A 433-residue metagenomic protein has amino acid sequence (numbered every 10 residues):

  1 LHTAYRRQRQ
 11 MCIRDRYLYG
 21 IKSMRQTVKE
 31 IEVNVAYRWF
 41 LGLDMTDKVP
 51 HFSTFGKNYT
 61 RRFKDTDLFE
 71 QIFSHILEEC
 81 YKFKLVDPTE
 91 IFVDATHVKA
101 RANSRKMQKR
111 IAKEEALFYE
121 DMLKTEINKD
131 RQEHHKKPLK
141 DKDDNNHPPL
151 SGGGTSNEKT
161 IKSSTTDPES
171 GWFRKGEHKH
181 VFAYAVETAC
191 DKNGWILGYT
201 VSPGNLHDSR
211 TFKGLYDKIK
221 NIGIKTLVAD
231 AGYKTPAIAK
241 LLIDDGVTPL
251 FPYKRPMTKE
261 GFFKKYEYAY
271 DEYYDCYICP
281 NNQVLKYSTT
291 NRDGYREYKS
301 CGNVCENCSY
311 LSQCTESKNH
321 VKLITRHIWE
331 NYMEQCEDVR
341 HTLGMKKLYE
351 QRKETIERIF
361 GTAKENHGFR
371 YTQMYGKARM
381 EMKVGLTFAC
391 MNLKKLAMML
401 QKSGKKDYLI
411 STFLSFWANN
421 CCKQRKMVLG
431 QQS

Functional and structural regions predicted by a protein language model:
L1-R9, I13: Single conserved hydrophobic/aromatic residue that forms the stacking wall/gate of nucleotide- or nucleobase-binding
R16: Flexible, polar/acidic helix-loop-strand segments at domain edges
G20-V33, L43-S433: Anion-binding and metal-coordination hotspots
R38-G42: Short arginine-rich
